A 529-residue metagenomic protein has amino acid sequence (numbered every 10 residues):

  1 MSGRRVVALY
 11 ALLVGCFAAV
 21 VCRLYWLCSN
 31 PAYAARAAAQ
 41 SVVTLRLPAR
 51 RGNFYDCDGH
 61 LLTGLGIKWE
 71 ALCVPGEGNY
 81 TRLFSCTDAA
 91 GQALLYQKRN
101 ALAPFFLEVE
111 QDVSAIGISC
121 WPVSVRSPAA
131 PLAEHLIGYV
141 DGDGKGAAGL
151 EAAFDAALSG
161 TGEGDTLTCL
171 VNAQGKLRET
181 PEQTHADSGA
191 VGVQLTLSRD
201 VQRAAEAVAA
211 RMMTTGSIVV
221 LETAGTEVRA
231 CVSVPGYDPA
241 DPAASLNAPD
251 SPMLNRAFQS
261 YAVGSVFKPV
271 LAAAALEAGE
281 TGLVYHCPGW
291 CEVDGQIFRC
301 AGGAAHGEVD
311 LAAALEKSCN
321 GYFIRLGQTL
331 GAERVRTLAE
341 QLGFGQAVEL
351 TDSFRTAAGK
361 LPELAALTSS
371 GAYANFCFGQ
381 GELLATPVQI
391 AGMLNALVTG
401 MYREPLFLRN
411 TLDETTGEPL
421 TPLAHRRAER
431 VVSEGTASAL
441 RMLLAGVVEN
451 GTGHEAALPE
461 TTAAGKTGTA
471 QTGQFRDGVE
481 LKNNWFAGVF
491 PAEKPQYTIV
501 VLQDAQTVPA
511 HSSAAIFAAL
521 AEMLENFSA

Functional and structural regions predicted by a protein language model:
M1-A243, L283, R336-Q341, F475 (+1 more regions): Periplasmic/cell-envelope proteins involved in peptidoglycan metabolism and beta-lactam response
L61-T63, E222-S265, A273-A505, A529: Beta-lactam-recognizing serine transpeptidase/beta-lactamase-like catalytic domain environment
